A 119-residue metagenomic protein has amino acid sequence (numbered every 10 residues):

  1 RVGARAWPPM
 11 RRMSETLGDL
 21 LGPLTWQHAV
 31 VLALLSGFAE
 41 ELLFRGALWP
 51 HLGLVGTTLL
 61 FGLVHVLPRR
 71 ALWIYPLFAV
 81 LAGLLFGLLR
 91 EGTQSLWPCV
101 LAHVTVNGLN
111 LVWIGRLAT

Functional and structural regions predicted by a protein language model:
R1-R11, E41-W49: Transmembrane alpha-helix/helix-exit interface in multi-pass inner-membrane proteins
A6-G22: Membrane-interface interhelical connector segments
L20-T119: Transmembrane helix-loop-helix hairpins at the membrane interface of multi-pass integral membrane proteins
